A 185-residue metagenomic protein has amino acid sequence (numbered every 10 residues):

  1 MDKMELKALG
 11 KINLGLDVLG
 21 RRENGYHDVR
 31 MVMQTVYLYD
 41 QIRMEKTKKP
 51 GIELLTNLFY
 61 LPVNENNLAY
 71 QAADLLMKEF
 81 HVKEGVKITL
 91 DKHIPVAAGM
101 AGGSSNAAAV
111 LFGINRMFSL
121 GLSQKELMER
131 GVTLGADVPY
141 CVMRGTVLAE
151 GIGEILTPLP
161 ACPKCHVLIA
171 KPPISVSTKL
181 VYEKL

Functional and structural regions predicted by a protein language model:
D2-K7, K11, G15-M31, L120-L185: ATP-dependent small-molecule kinase catalytic core of the GHMP/sugar-kinase superfamily and closely related
D2-K83: N-terminal beta-alpha supersecondary unit
G15, E45, L55-N57, K87-D91 (+3 more regions): Solvent-exposed beta-strand sheet faces enriched in polar/charged residues
R30, V86-G99: Short pre-catalytic strand/loop immediately N-terminal to key active-site residues, enriched for Gly-Thr
A69, A98-E126: DPxDG-like acidic metal-binding loop motif
F80-V86, E154-P158: Structural signature of cysteine-dependent C-C bond-forming condensing enzymes
